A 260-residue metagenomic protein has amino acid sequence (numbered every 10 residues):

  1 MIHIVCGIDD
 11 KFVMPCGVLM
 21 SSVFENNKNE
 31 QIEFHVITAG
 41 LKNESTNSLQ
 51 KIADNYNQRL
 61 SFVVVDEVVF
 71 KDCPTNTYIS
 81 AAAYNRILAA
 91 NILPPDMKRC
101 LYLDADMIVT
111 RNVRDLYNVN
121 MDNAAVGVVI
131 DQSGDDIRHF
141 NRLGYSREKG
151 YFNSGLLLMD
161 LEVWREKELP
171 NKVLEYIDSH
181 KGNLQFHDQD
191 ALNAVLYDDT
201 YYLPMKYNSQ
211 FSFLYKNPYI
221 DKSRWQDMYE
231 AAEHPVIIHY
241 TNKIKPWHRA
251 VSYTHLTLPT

Functional and structural regions predicted by a protein language model:
M1-D10, M14: N-proximal low-complexity "stem/linker" segments adjacent to membrane-targeting elements
M14-N27: Histidine-anchored nucleotide/phosphate-binding helix
T38-V64: Acidic donor-binding segment of Leloir-type glycosyltransferases
N55-L88: Active-site-proximal specificity loops/subdomain of glycosyltransferases
C100: Short aromatic/hydrophobic "clamp" motif used to bind/position activated sugar donors
R111-I137: Conserved donor-nucleotide/metal-binding helix-loop-beta segment in metal-dependent transferases, i.e., the alpha-helix
D131, K149-A250: Catalytic core and acceptor-binding pocket of nucleotide-sugar-dependent glycosyltransferases
T254-T260: Conserved small/polar residues in nucleotide/adenosyl-binding loops
